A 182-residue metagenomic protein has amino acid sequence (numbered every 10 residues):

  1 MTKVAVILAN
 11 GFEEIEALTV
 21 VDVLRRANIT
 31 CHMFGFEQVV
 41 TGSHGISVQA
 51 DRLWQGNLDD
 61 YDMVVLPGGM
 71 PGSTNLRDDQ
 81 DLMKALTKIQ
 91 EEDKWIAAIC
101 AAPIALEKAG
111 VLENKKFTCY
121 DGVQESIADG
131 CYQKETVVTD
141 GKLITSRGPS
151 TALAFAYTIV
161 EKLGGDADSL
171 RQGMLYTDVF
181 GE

Functional and structural regions predicted by a protein language model:
M1-K94, A105-K108, N114, S126 (+2 more regions): Extended, subdomain-level signal for the structured scaffold at the beginning of enzyme domains
I99-C100: Short, thiol/selenol-centered motifs that function as redox-active sites or metal-ligating centers
F117: Anionic-ligand binding patches
D121-E125: Short, acidic/turn-prone active-site loops that include or flank metal/cofactor- and phosphate-binding residues
T139: Cytochrome P450 catalytic-domain "roof"
